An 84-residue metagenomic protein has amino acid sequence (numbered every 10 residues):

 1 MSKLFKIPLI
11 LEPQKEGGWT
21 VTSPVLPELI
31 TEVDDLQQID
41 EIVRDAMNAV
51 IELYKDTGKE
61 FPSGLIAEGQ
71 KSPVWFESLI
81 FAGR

Functional and structural regions predicted by a protein language model:
M1-I7, E41-R84: Short, charged, surface-exposed hinge/linker loops at domain edges that act as mobile lids or interdomain connectors
S2, L9, P13-K15, V33: Short, positively charged
L11-V25: Short aromatic-glycine-(Arg/Gly/Cys) micro-motifs in beta-strand/loop hairpins
Q14, Q37-Q38, Q70: Residue-identity detector for glutamine
W19-V21, I30, D56: Intrinsically disordered/low-complexity terminal segments and short unstructured peptides
P24-P27, P62: Proline-rich low-complexity regions
P27-Q38: A short, exposed loop/beta-hairpin motif centered on an aromatic-Gly-Thr core
